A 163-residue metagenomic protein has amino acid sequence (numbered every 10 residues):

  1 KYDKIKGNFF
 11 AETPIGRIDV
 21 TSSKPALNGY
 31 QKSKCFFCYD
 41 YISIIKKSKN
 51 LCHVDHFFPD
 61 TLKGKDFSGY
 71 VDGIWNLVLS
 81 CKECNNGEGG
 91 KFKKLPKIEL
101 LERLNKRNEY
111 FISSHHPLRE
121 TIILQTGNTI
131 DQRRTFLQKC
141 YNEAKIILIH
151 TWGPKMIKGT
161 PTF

Functional and structural regions predicted by a protein language model:
K1-S43, T61-V71: Short, charged surface segments at domain edges that flank catalytic/cofactor-binding sites
K1-T21, I42, N128-F163: A boundary/linker detector
Y2-D3, E88-F92: Anionic ligand-binding catalytic core segments
S33-F36, G90, I146: Intrinsically disordered or highly flexible coil/loop and linker segments, enriched in small and charged/polar residues
K34, H53, S80: The −1 position to Zn-ligating cysteines in a subset of zinc-ribbon hairpins
Y39, K82-N85: Cys/His-coordinated zinc-binding microdomains
Y39-L77, G90-L104: Histidine-centered nuclease catalytic patch
D66-K82, E109-D131: Short Fe-S-cluster ligation motifs
